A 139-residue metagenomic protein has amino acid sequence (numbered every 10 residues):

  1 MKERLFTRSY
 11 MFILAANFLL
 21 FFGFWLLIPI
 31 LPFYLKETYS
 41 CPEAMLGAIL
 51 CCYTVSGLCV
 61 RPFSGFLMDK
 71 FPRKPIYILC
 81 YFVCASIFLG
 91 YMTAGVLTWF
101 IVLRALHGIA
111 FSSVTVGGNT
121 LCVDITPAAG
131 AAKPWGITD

Functional and structural regions predicted by a protein language model:
F6-G47: Helix-loop boundary and gating motifs at the non-cytosolic
F21, W25, G108-V116: Small-residue-rich segments within alpha-helical transmembrane domains of MFS-like 12-TM solute carriers
S40, P72, T93-G95, W99: Helix-breaking motifs and short loop linkers at transmembrane-helix boundaries and internal kinks in secondary membrane
T54-P62: Residue-level signature of mid-helix packing/kink "hotspots" within the transmembrane helices of 12-pass Major
G65-F66: Membrane-interface helix termini in secondary transporters
P75-L89: Structural signature of the two symmetry-related core transmembrane helices
T98-L106: Paired small-residue
S113-T126: Intracellular juxtamembrane helix-capping segments at the cytosolic ends of symmetry-related transmembrane helices
